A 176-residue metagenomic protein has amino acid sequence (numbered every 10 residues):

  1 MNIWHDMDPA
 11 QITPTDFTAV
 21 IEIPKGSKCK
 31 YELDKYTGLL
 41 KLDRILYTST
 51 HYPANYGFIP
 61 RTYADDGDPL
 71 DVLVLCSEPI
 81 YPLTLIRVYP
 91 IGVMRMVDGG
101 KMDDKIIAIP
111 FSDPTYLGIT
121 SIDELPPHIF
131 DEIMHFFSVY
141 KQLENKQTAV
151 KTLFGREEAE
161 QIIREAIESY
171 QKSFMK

Functional and structural regions predicted by a protein language model:
M1-K176: Hydrophobic N-terminal alpha-helices or hydrophobic patches in metabolic proteins across all domains of life
